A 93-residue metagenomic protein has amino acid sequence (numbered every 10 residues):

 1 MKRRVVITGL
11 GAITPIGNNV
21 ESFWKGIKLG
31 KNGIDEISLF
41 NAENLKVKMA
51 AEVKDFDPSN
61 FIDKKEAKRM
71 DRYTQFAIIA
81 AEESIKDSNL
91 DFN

Functional and structural regions predicted by a protein language model:
M1-N93: Conserved "HGTGT" condensation-loop signature of ketosynthase/thiolase-family condensing enzymes that catalyze
